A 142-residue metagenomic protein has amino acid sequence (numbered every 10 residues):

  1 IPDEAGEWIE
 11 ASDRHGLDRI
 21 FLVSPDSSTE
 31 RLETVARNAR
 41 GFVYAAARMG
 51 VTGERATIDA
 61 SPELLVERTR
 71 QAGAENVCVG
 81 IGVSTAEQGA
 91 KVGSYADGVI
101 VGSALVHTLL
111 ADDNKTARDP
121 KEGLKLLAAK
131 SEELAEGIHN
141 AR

Functional and structural regions predicted by a protein language model:
I1, L22-D26, R48-M49, G82-A86 (+1 more regions): Active-site beta-loop-alpha junctions enriched in small/polar residues
I1-P2, V43-G53, Y95-K115: Glycine-rich phosphate-binding active-site loops on the catalytic face of alpha/beta enzymes
I1-R14, S28-T34, T52-E67, A86-G89 (+1 more regions): Active-site-adjacent beta->alpha loops and helix N-cap segments on the catalytic face of soluble alpha/beta enzymes
I9-D13, E63-G73, S131-R142: Surface-exposed amphipathic alpha-helices with a cationic face
A11-I20, R37-V43, Y95-V99: Glycine-enriched alpha-helix->loop->beta-strand junction motifs that scaffold or abut catalytic
S12-L22, R70-G80: Short beta-strand/loop segments at the ligand-binding rim of alpha/beta enzyme cores
S27-R37, A72, V79, V83-V99: Catalytic cores of alpha/beta
V106-R142: C-terminal helical cap(s) of enzyme catalytic domains, especially alpha/beta-barrels
